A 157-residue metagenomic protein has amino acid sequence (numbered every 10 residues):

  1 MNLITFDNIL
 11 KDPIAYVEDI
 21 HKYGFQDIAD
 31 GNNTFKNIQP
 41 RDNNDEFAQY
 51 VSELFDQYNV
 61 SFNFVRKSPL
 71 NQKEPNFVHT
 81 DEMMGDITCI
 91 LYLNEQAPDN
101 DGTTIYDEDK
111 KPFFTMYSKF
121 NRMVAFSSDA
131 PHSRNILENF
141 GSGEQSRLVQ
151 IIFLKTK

Functional and structural regions predicted by a protein language model:
M1-N76: Non-heme Fe(II)/2-oxoglutarate
L70-K157: Catalytic core of non-heme Fe(II) oxygenases with the double-stranded beta-helix
